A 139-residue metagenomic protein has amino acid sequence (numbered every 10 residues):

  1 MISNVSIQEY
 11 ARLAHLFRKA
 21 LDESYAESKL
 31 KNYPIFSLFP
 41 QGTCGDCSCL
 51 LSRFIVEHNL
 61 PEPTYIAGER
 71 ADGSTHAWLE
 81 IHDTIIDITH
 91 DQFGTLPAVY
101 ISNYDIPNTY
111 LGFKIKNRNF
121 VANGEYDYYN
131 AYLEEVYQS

Functional and structural regions predicted by a protein language model:
M1-S139: A structural boundary/capping signal
